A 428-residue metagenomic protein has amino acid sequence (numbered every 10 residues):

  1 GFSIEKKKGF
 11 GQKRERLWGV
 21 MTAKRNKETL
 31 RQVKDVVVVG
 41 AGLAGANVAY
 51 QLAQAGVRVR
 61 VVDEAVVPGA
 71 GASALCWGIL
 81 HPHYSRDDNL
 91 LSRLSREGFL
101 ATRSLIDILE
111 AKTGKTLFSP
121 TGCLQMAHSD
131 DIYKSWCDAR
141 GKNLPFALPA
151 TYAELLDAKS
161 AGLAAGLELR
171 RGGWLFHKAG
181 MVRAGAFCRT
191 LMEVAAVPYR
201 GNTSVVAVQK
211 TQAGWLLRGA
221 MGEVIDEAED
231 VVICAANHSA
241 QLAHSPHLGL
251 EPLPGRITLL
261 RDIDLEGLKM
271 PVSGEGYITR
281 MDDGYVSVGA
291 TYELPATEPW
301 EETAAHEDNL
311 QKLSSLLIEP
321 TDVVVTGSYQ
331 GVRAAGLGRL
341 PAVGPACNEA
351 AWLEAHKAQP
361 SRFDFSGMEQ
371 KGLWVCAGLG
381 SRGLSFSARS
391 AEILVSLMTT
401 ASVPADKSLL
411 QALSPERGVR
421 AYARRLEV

Functional and structural regions predicted by a protein language model:
G1, W174-M221, I225-D226, D230 (+1 more regions): Helical element adjacent to the flavin cofactor pocket in flavoenzyme catalytic cores
L17-V33: A short, basic/flexible loop-to-alpha-helix module at the beginning of a structural domain
E28-A44: Beta1/beta-strand and adjacent pyrophosphate-binding region of the FAD-binding site in flavoprotein oxidoreductases
V37, A44-A55, E64, A72-S73 (+4 more regions): Active-site substrate-recognition segment that forms the wall of the catalytic cavity or substrate channel
W77-L163: Dinucleotide-binding Rossmann-like beta1-alpha1 core, especially the glycine-rich loop that anchors the ADP
R86-D87, K115-Q125, P149-V194, T291-A296 (+1 more regions): Helix-loop-beta segment of a Rossmann-like dinucleotide-binding subdomain
R93-G98, D130-I132, W174-T190, W300-A305 (+2 more regions): Short beta-strand to alpha-helix junction loop
V323-V428: C-terminal catalytic lobe of FAD-dependent flavoproteins
